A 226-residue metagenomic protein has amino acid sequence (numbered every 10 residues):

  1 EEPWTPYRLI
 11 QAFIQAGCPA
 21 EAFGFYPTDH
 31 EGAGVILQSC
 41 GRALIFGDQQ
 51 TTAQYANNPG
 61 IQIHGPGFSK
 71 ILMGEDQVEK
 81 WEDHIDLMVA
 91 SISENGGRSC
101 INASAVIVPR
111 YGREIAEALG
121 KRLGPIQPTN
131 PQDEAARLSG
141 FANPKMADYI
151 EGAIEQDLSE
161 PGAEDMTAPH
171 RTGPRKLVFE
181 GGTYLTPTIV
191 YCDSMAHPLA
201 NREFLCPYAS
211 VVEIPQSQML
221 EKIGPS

Functional and structural regions predicted by a protein language model:
E1, I14-A105, R110, E114 (+1 more regions): Conserved NAD(P)+-binding/catalytic subdomain of aldehyde/semialdehyde dehydrogenases
E1-I10: Substrate-binding/gating loop at the entrance of the active-site cleft, primarily in PLP-dependent aminotransferase-like
Y7, Y55-N58, G120: Short amphipathic alpha-helical segments
A12-A16, L87-N95, R122-T129, Q156-E160: Change "in soluble alpha/beta enzymes" to "in soluble alpha/beta proteins
Q15-A20, S39, I85, V89-A90 (+2 more regions): Conserved C-terminal structural/oligomerization subdomain of aldehyde/semialdehyde dehydrogenase
S39, N58, E160-P161, S226: Structured helix-beta-strand junction loops
L72, A105-R110, S139-P144, I189 (+1 more regions): Short, well-ordered beta-strand elements within core beta-sheets of diverse protein domains
G97-A105, G120-E155, M166-T183, N201-E203: Flexible, acidic loop-helix segments that line cofactor/substrate-binding pockets
